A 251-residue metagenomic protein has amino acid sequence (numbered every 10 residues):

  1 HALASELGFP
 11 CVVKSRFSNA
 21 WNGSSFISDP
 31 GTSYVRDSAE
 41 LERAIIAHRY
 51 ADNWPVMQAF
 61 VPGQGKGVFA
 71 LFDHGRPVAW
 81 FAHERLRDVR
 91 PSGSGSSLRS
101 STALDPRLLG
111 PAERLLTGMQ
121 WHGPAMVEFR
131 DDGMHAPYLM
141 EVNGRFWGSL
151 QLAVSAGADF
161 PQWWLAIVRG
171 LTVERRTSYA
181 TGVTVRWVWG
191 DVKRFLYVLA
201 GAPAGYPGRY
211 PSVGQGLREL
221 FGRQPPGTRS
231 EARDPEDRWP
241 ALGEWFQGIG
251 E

Functional and structural regions predicted by a protein language model:
A2-E6, A44-A47: CheY-like receiver
A4-I27, D52-G63, A82: ATP-grasp fold ATP-binding core
G31-S33: Structural signal for short hydrophobic segments within the conserved structured cores of catalytic domains across
V35-P91, S100-E113, M119, R130-Y138: Phosphate-binding site of ATP-dependent enzymes
A103-F129, G144-V198: Active-site "cap" helix and flanking loop/linker of ATP-utilizing ligase/carboxylase catalytic domains
M140-V142: Activation loop entry of protein kinases
A166-E251: Peripheral (often C-terminal) accessory segments that flank ATP-dependent C-N-forming ligase machineries
